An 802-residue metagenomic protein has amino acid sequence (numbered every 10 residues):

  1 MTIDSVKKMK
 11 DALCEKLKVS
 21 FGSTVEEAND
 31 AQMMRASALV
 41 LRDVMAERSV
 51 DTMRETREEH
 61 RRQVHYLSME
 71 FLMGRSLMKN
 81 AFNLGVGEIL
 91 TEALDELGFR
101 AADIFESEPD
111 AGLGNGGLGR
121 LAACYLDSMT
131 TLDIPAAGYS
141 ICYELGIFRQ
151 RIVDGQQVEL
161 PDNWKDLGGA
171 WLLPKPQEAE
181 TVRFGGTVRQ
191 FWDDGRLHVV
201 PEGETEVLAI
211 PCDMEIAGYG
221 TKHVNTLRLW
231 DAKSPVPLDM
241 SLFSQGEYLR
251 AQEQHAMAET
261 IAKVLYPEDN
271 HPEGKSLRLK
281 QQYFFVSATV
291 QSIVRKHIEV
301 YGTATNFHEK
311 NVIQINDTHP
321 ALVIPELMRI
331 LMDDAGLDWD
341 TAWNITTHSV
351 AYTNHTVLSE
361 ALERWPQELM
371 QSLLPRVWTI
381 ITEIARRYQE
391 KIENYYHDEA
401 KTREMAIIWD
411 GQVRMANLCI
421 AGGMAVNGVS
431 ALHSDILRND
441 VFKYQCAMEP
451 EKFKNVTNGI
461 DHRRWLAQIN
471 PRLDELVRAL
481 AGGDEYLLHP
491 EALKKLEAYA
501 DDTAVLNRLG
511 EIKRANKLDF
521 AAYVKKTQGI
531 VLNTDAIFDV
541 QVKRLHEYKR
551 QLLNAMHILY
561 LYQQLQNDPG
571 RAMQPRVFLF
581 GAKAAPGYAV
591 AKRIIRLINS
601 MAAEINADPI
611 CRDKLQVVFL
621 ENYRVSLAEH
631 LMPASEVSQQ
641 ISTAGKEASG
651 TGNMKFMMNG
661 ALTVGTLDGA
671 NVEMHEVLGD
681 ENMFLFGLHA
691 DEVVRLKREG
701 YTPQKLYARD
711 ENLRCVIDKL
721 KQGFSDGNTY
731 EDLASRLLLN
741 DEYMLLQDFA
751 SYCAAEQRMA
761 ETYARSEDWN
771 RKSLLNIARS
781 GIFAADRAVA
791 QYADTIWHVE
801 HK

Functional and structural regions predicted by a protein language model:
M1-K802: A conserved ligand/cofactor-binding region detector
